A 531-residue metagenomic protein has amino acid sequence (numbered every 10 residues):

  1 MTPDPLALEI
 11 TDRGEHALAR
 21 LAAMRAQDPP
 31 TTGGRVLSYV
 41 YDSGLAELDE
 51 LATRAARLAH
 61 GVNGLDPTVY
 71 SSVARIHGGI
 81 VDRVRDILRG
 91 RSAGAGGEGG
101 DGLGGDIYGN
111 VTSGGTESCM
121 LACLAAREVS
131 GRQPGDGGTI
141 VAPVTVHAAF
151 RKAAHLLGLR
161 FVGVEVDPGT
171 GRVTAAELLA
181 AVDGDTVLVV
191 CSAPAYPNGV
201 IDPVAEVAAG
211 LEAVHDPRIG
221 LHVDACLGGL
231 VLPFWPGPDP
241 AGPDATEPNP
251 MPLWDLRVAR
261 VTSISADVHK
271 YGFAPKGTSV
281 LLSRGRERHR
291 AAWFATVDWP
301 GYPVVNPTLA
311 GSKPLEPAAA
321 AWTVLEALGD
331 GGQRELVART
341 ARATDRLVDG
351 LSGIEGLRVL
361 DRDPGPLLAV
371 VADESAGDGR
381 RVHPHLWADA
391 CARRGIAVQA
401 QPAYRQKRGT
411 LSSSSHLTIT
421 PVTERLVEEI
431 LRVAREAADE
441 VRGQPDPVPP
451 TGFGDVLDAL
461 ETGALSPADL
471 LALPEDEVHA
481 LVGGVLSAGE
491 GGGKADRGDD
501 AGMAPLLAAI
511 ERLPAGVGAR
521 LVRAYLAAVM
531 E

Functional and structural regions predicted by a protein language model:
M1-A74, G78-D82, A93-G94, V371-E531: Non-catalytic terminal extensions of PLP-dependent enzymes
A7-T11, D42, Y70, I140-V144 (+10 more regions): Hydrophobic alpha-helical scaffolding
L51-G96, G100-S118, C123-R132: Long, structured ligand/cofactor-binding scaffold of large enzymes
G97-G102, D106, N110-T296, P300-P303 (+1 more regions): Conserved PLP-enzyme active-site core in the AAT-like
G104-D106, D361-L367, T410-S412: Short Gly/Ser/Thr- and Asp/Glu-enriched loop/turn motifs at secondary-structure junctions
V111, R358-D363, A400-P402, K407-G409: Short beta-strand
E206-G210, R346, L386, E436: Alpha-helical scaffolding segments of alpha/beta enzyme cores, especially the outer helices of TIM-barrel or partial
A241-P250, W254-P366, V370-A376, R380: Active-site C-terminal subdomain of aminotransferase-like
